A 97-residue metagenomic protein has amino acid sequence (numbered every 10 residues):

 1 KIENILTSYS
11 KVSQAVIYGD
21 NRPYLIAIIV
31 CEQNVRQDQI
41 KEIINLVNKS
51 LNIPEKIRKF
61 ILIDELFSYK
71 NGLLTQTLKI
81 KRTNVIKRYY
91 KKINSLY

Functional and structural regions predicted by a protein language model:
K1-R58, L66-N71: AMP-binding/adenylate-forming catalytic core of the ANL superfamily
N4, D38-Q39, K81-V85, L96: Short, surface-exposed linear patches
I57, I63-Y89: Flexible lysine-rich "adenylation lid" loop at the C-terminal edge of ANL adenylation domains
Y90-Y97: A short, polar/charged loop-to-alpha-helix boundary motif
